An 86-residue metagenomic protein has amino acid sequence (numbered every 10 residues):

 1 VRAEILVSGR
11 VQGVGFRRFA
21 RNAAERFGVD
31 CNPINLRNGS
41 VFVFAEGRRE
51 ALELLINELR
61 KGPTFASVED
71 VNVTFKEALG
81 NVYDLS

Functional and structural regions predicted by a protein language model:
V1-S86: Intrinsically disordered, low-complexity, mixed-charge
